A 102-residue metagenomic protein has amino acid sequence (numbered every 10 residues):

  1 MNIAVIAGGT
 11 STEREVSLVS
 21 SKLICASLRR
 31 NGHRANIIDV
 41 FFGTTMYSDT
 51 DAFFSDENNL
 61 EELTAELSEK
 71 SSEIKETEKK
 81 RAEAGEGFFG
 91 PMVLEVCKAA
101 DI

Functional and structural regions predicted by a protein language model:
M1-I102: ATP-binding N-terminal substructure of ATP-dependent carboxylate-amine bond-forming enzymes
